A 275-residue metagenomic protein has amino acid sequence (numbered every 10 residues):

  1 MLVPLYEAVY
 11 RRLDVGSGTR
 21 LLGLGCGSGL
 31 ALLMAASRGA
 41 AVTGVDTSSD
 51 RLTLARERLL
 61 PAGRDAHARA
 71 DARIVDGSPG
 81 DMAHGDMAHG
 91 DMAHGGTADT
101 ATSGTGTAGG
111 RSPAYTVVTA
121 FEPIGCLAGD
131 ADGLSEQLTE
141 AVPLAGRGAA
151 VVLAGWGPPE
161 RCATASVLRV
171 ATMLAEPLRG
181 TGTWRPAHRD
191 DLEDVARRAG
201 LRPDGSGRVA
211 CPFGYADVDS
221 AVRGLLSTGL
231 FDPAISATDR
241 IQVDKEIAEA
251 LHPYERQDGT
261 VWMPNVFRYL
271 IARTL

Functional and structural regions predicted by a protein language model:
M1-T19: Conserved alpha-helix/loop element of class I SAM-dependent methyltransferases that forms part of the SAM/SAH-binding
L13-V15, A36, A145: A generic alpha-to-beta junction signature in SAM-dependent methyltransferases
R20-L22, S28-D81, G106-A108: Class I SAM-dependent methyltransferase SAM/SAH-binding core
S28, E193-L275: Conserved Class I S-adenosyl-L-methionine
G80-G85, T107-V118: A short acidic, Gly/Pro-enriched loop at the edge of an enzyme's catalytic core that lines a small-molecule cofactor
M82-T97: Long, intrinsically disordered low-complexity tandem-repeat segments
Y115-S135, G157: A short SAM/SAH-binding and catalytic strip from SAM-dependent methyltransferases
G133-E136, E140-V142, G146-G214, D232: Conserved catalytic/acceptor-binding region of the Class I
